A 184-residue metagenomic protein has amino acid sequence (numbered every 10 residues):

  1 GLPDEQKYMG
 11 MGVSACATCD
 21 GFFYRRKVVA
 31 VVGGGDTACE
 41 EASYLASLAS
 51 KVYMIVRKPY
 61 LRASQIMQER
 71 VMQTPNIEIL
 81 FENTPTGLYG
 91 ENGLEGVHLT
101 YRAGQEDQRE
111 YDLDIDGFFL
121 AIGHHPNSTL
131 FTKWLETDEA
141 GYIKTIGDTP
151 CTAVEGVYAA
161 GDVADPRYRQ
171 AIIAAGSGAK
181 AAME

Functional and structural regions predicted by a protein language model:
G1-D4, A42-Y44, I66-M67, L130-K133 (+1 more regions): Short amphipathic alpha-helical segments
G1-L48, T145-I146: Glycine-rich dinucleotide-binding loop and its adjacent helix/turn
Q6-F23, I122-Y168, I173, S177: FAD-site-proximal beta/loop scaffold in flavoenzymes
T18, G34, R57-P59, D162: Cofactor-binding loop segments of dinucleotide-utilizing enzymes, especially the Rossmann-like FAD- and NAD(P)+-binding
R25-K27, E82, V154: Phosphate-coordination loops involved in phosphoryl transfer and adenosine-cofactor binding
S43, S47-Y53, I172-E184: Internal hydrophobic alpha-helix adjacent to the cofactor/substrate pocket in enzyme cavities
S47-G147: A Rossmann-like FAD-binding core segment of flavoenzymes
